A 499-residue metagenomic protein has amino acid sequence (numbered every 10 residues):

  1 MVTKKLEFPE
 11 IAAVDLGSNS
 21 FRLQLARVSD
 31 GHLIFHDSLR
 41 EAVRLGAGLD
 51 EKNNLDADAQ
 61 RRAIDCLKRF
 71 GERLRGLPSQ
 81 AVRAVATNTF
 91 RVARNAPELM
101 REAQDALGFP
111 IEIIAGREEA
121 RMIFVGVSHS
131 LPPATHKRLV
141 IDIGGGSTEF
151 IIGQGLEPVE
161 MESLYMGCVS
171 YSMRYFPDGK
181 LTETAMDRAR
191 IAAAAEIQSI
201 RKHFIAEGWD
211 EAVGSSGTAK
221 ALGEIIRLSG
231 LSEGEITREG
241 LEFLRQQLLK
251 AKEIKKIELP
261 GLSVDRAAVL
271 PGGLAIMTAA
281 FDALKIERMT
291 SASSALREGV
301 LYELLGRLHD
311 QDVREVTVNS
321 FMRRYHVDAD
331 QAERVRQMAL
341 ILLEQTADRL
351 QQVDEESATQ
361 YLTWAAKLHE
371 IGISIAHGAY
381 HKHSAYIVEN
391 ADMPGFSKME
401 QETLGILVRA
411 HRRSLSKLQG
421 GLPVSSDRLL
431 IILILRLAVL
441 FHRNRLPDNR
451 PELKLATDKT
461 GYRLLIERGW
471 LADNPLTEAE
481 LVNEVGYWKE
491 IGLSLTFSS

Functional and structural regions predicted by a protein language model:
V2-I11, L25-D30, R44, G48-S79 (+8 more regions): Helical "lid/coupling" subdomains associated with nucleotide-phosphate turnover
I11-G17: Short, hydrophobic/glycine-enriched beta-strand segments
N19-F21, G146: Conserved Rossmann-like nucleotide-cofactor binding loop
H32-R44: N-terminal glycine-rich anion-binding loops that anchor highly charged ligand groups
A84: Dinucleotide-binding Rossmann-like beta1-alpha1 core, especially the glycine-rich loop that anchors the ADP
G146-I152: Acidic, divalent-metal-coordinating active-site segment for phosphoryl/phosphodiester hydrolysis, typified by short
I491-S499: A short amphipathic beta-strand at an alpha->beta junction
